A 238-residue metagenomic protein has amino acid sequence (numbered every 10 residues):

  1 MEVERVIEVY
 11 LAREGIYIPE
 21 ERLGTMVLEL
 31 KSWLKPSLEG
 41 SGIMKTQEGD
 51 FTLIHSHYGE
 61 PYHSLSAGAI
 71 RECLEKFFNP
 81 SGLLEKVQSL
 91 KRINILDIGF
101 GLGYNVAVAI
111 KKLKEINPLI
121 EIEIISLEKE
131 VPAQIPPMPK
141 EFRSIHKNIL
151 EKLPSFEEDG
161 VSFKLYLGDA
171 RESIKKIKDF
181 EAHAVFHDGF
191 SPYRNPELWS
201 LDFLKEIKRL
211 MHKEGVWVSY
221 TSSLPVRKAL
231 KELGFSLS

Functional and structural regions predicted by a protein language model:
E2-I16, R22, M26, L83-F180 (+3 more regions): The AdoMet/dcAdoMet-binding core of the Class I SAM-like
E2-L96, W199: S-adenosyl-L-methionine
P61-S64, K175, Y193-P196: A generic structural signal for short coil/turn motifs at secondary-structure boundaries
A69, Y104, E172, L224-P225: Short alpha-helical
G101, P192, V218: Glycine-/small-residue-rich active-site loops that bind phosphorylated ligands and cofactors
E181-A182, E214: Short, well-ordered alpha-helix to beta-strand connector turns
D188-F190: Cell-envelope and extracellular/periplasmic
N195-S238: C-terminal substrate-binding/active-site "lid" region of AdoMet-derived donor-dependent transferases
